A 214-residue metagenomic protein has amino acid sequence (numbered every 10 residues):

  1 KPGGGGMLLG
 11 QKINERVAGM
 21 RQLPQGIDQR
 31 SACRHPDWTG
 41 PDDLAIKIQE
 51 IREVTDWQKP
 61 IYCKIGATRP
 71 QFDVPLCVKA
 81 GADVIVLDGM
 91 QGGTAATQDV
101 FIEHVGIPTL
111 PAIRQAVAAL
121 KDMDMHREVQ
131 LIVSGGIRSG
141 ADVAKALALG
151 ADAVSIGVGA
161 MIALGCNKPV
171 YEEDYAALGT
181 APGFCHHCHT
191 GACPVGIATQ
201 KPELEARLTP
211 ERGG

Functional and structural regions predicted by a protein language model:
K1-L23, G150, A160, H186-G214: Mobile "lid/hinge" segments at catalytic clefts and subdomain interfaces of large enzymes
Q25-Q29: Short glycine/proline-rich turn/loop motifs
A32-E205: Glycine-rich phosphate/ribose-binding loops and adjacent secondary-structure elements that form binding surfaces
